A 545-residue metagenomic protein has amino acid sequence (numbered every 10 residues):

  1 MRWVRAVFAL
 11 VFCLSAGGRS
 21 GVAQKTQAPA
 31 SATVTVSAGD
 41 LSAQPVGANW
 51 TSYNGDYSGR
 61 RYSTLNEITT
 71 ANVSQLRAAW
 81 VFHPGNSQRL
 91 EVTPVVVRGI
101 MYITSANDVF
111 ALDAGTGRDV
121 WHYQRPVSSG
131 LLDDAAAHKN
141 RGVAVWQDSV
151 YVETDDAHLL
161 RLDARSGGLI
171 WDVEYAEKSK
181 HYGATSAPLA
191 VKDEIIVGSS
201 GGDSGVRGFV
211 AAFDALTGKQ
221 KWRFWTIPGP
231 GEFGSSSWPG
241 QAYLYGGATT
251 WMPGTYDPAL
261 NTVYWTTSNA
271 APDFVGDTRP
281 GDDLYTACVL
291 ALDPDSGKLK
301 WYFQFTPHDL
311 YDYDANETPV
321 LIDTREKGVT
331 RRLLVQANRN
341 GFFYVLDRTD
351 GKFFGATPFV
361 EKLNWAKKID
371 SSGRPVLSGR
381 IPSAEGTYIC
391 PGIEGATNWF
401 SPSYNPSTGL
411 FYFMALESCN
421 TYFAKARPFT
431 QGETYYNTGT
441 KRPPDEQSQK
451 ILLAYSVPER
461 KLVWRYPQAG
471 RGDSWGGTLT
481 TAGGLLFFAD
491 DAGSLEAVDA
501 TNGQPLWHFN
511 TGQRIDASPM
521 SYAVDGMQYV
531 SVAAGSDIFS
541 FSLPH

Functional and structural regions predicted by a protein language model:
K25-A78, T226-F233, R374-L377, K441-R442 (+1 more regions): Blade/loop signatures of beta-propeller domains
G47-A48, R98-I100, Q147-D148, K192-E194 (+5 more regions): Short coil/turn segments that connect the beta-strands within blades of beta-propeller domains
S63-A176, T480-T481: N-terminal cofactor/phosphate-binding cores enriched in small/glycine residues, especially glycine-rich loops such as
F82-T93, H122-A144, L169-A187, S204 (+10 more regions): Extracytoplasmic beta-rich repeat domains
A114-T116, D163-S166, A215-T217, P294-S296 (+4 more regions): Short loop/turn segments that connect beta-strands within beta-propeller blades
D156, V206-F209, L284-T286, R331 (+2 more regions): A detector of repeated loop/turn-to-beta-strand junctions in beta-rich toroidal repeat architectures
A517-H545: Blade-level signature of beta-propeller repeat domains, shared across WD40, Kelch, NHL, RCC1 and BNR/Asp-box propellers
